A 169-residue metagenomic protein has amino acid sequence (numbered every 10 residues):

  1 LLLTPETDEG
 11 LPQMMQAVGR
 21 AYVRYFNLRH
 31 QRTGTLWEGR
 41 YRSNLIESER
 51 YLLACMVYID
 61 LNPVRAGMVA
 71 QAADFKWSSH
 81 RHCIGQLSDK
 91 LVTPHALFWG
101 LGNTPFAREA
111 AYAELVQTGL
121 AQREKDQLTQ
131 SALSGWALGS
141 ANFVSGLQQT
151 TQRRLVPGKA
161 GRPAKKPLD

Functional and structural regions predicted by a protein language model:
T4-D169: Short Pro-Cys-Gly-centered "Cys-loop" motif that presents a nucleophilic cysteine in a tight turn
